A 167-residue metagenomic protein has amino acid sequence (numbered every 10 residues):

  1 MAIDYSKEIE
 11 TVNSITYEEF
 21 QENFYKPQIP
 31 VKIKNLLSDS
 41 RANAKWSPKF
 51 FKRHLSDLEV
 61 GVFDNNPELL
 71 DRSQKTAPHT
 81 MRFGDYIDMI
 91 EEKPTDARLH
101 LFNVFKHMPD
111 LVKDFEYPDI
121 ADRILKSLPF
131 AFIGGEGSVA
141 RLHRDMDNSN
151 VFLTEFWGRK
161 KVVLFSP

Functional and structural regions predicted by a protein language model:
M1-P167: N-terminal accessory scaffold of Fe(II)-dependent oxygenases
